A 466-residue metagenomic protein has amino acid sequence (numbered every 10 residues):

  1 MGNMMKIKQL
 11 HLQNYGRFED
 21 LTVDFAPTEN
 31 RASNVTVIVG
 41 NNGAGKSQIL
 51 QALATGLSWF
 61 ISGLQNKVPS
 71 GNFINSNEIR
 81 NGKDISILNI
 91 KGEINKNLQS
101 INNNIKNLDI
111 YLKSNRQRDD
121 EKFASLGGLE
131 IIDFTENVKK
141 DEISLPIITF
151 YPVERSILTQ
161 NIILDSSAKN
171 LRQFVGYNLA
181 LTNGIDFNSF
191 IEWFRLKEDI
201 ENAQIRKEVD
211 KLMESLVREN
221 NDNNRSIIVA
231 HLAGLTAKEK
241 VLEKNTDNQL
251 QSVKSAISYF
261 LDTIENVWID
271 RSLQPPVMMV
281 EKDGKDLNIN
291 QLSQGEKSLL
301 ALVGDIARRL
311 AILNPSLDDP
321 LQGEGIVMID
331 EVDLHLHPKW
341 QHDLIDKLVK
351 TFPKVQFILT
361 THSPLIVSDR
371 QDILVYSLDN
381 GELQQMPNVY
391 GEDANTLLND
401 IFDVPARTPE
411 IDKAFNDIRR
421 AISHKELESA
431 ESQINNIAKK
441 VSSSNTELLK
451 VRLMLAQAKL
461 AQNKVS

Functional and structural regions predicted by a protein language model:
M1-K67, D247, N266-A406: Switch/communication elements of ASCE P-loop NTPase nucleotide-binding domains
M1-S215, S442-S466: P-loop NTPase switch/coupling surface
G2, V138-K140, D346, K350 (+1 more regions): RecA-like P-loop NTPase motor core
G2-K6, K91-E93, L179-L299, G304-Q322: Extended helical coiled-coil dimerization/tether regions that scaffold and oligomerize large DNA-maintenance assemblies
L53, L57, E130-K139, V253-L261 (+3 more regions): Hydrophobic, Leu/Ile/Phe/Ala-enriched alpha-helical segments that form helix-helix packing faces
G56, W193-L196, A203, R309 (+1 more regions): Solvent-exposed, amphipathic alpha-helical segments
S144, T246, L250-K254, Y390-A394 (+1 more regions): A structural signal for well-ordered alpha-helical scaffolds and beta->alpha junctions
L164, D270-S272, E410-A414: Short coil/turn segments at secondary-structure boundaries
